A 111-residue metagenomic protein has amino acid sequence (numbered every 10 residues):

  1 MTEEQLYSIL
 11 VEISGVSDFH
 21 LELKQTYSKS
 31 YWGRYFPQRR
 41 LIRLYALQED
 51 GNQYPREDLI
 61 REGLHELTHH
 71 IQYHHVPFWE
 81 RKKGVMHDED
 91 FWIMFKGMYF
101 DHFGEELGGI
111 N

Functional and structural regions predicted by a protein language model:
M1-R61, H70-N111: Active-site-proximal or metal-binding-adjacent scaffold patches in catalytic folds
E66: Walker B catalytic acidic pair
